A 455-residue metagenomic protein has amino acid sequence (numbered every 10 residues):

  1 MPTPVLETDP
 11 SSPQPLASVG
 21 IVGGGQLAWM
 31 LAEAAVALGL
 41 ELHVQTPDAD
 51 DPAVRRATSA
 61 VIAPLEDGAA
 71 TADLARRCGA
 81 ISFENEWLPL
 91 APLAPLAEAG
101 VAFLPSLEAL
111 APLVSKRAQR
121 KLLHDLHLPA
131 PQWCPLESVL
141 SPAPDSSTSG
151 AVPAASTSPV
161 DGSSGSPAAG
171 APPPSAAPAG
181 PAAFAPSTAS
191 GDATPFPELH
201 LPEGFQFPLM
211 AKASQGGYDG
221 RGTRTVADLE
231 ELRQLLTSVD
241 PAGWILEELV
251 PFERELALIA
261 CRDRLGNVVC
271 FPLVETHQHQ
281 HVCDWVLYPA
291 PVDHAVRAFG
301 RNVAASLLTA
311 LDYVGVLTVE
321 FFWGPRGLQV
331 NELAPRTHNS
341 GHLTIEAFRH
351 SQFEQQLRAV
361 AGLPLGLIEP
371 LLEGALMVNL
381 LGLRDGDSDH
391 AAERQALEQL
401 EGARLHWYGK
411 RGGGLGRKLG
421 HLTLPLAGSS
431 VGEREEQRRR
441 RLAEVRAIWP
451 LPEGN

Functional and structural regions predicted by a protein language model:
M1-K121, D125, V139-A143, T148-G150 (+5 more regions): ATP-binding N-terminal substructure of ATP-dependent carboxylate-amine bond-forming enzymes
P4-E7, P15, D145-S146, T157 (+1 more regions): Peripheral (often C-terminal) accessory segments that flank ATP-dependent C-N-forming ligase machineries
A28, L88-P89, G217, F252-E253 (+1 more regions): Glycine-rich nucleotide phosphate-binding loop and flanking beta-alpha elements of Rossmann-like dinucleotide-binding
A53-V54, S214-G216, G413-R417: Short, flexible turn/loop "capping" segments at secondary-structure junctions
P112-A257, C261-L307: Active-site nucleotide/adenylate-binding loops and adjacent lid/helix of ATP-dependent enzymes
S238-V292, A298-V330, A334-H342, E354-L367 (+2 more regions): Phosphate-binding core of ATP-grasp and ATP-grasp-like enzymes
I345: A conserved FAD-binding loop/helix module that cradles the flavin
